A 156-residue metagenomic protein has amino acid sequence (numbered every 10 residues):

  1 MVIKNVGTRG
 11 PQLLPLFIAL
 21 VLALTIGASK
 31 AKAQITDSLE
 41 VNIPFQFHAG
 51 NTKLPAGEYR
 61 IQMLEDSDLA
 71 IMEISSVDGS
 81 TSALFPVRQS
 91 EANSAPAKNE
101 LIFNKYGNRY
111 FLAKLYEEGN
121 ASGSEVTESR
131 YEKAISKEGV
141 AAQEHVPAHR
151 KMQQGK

Functional and structural regions predicted by a protein language model:
K4-F17: Bacterial N-terminal signal peptides that target proteins for export
P15-T25: Bacterial N-terminal signal peptides
G27-A33: Sec/Tat signal peptide C-region and signal peptidase I cleavage site
F45, A70-S75, L112-A113: Short polybasic amphipathic segments
G57-I61: A short tyrosine-centered beta-strand micro-motif
V87-K156: Beta-strand-rich cores of mature extracytoplasmic or soluble domains
